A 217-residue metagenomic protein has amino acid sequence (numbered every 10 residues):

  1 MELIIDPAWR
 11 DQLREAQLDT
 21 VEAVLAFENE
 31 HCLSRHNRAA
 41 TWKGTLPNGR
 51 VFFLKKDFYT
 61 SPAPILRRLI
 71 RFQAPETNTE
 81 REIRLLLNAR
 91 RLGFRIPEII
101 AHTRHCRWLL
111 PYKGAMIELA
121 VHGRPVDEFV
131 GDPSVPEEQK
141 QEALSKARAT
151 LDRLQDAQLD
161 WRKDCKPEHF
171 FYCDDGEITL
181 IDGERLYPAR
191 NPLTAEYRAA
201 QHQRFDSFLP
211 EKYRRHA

Functional and structural regions predicted by a protein language model:
M1-C32: Juxta-kinase regulatory segment immediately upstream of eukaryotic protein kinase catalytic domains
D6, N37, T79-E82, A147 (+2 more regions): A structural signal for well-ordered alpha-helical scaffolds and beta->alpha junctions
V21-R124, D152, D156: Conserved ATP-binding subdomain of kinase catalytic cores across diverse folds
T41-T45, L151-P188: Active-site acidic catalytic loop and adjacent metal/ATP-binding pocket of ATP-dependent phosphoryl transfer enzymes
F58, P133, E184-R185: A short beta-strand motif that forms part of the nucleic acid-binding face of small beta-barrel RNA-binding folds
P64-L69, E128-P133, N191-L193: Short acidic, glycine/proline-rich loop/turn micro-motifs
L85-R95, D127-E168: Conserved kinase catalytic-core helix
E137, E142, C173-A217: C-lobe/activation-segment region of protein kinase-like
